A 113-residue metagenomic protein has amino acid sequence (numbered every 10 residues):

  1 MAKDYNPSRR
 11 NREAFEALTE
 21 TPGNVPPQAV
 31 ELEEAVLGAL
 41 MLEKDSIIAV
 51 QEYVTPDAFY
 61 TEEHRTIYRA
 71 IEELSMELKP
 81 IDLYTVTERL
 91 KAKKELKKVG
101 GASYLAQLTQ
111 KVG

Functional and structural regions predicted by a protein language model:
M1-G113: Noncatalytic partner-interaction/assembly domains of nucleic-acid and motor enzyme complexes, especially the accessory
